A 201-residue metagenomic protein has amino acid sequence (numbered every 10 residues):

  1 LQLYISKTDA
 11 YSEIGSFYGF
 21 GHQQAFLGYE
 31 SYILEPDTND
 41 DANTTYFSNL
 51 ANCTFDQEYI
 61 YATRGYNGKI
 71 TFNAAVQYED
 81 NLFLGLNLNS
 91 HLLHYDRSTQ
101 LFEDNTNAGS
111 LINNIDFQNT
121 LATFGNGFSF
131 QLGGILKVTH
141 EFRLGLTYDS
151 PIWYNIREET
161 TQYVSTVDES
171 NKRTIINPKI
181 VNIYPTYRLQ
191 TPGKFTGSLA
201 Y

Functional and structural regions predicted by a protein language model:
L1-Y201: Outer-membrane beta-barrel porins/channels
